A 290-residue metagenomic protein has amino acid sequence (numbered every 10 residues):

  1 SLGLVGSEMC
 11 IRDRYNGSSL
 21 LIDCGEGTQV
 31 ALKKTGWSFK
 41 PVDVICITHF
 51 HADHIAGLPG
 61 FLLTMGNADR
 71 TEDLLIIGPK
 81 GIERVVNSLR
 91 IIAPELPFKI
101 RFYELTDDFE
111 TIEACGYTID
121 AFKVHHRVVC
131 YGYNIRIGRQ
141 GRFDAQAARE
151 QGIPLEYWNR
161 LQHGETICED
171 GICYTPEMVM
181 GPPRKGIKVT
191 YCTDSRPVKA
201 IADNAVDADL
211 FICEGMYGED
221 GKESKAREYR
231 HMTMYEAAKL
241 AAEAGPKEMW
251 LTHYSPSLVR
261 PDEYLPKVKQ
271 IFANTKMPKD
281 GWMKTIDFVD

Functional and structural regions predicted by a protein language model:
S1-G6, I11: Single conserved hydrophobic/aromatic residue that forms the stacking wall/gate of nucleotide- or nucleobase-binding
G6, P41, V206-D207: Alpha-helix C-terminal capping/helix-to-coil transition sites in glycosyltransferase folds
I22-G25, V42-F50, G78-P79, V189-S195 (+3 more regions): Active-site neighborhood of phospho(di)ester-bond hydrolases with catalytic His/Asp-centered motifs
G27-I77, K99-T106: Active-site metal-binding motif and surrounding structural segment of the metallo-beta-lactamase
G57-T64, V86-L89, V259-K267: Metal-dependent catalytic neighborhoods of phosphoester/phosphodiester hydrolases
F109, V198-D290: Binuclear metal-ion centers of metallo-dependent hydrolases, dominated by the metallo-beta-lactamase
Y117-Y191, S195-N204, L210-I212: Active-site-proximal loop/helix segment associated with metal-binding centers of metalloenzymes
